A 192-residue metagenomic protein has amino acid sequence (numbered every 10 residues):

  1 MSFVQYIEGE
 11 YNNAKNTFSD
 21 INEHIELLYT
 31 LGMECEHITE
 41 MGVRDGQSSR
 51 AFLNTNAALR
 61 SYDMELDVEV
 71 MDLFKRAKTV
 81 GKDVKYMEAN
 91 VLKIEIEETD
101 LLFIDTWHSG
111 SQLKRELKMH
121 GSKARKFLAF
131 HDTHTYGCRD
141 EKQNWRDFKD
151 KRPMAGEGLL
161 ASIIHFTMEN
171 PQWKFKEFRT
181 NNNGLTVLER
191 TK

Functional and structural regions predicted by a protein language model:
M1-I7: N-terminal, positively charged/glycine-rich alpha-helical extensions of SAM-dependent methyltransferases
E8-K192: S-adenosylmethionine/decaboxylated-SAM
